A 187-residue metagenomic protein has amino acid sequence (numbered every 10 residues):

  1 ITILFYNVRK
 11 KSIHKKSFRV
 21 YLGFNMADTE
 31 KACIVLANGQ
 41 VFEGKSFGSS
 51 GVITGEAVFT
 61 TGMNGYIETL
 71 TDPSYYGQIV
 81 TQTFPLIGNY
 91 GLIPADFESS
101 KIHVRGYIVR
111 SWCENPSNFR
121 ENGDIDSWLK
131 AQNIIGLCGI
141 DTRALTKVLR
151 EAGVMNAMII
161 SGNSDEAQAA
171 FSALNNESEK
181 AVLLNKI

Functional and structural regions predicted by a protein language model:
I1-T2, Q132: Residue-level detector of alpha-helix boundary/anchor positions
K10, G23-D28: N-terminal intrinsically disordered, low-complexity tails enriched in polar/charged
K10-S12, K16-S17: Polybasic, lysine-rich low-complexity intrinsically disordered segments
A27-I187: RNA-binding accessory domains that recognize and position tRNA/RNA substrates
